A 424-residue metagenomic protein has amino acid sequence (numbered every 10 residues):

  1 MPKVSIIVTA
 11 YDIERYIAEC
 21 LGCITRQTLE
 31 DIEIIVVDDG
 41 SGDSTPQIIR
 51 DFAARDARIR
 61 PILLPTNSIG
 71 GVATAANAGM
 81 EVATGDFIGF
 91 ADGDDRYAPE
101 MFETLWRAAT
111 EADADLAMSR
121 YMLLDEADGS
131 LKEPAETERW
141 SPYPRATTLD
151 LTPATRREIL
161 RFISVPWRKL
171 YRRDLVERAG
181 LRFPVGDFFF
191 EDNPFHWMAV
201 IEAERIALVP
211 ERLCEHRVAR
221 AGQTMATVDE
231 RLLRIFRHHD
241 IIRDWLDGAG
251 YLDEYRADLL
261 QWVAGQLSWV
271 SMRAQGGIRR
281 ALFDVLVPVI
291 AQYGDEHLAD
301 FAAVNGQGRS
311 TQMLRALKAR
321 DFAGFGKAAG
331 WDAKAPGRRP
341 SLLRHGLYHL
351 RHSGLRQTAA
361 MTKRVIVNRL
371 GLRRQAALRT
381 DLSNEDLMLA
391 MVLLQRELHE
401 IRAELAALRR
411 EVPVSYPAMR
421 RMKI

Functional and structural regions predicted by a protein language model:
M1-C23: N-proximal low-complexity "stem/linker" segments adjacent to membrane-targeting elements
G22-D31: Short, acidic, metal-binding catalytic loop of nucleotide-sugar glycosyltransferases
D31-G40, R60-P65, G93: Short beta-strand/loop segment that forms part of the nucleotide-sugar
D38-Q47, T66-S68, A98: A conserved acidic beta->alpha catalytic loop
P65-A83, R96: Glycine-rich, basic loop-to-helix element that forms the pyrophosphate-binding segment of sugar-nucleotide handling
A76, R96-P210, C214-L232, G250: Donor-binding/catalytic cores of nucleotide-activated saccharide and glycerol-phosphate transferases/polymerases
I88: Short aromatic/hydrophobic "clamp" motif used to bind/position activated sugar donors
G276-I424: Membrane-interface aromatic/basic loop that binds lipid-linked glycans or pyrophosphate carriers, typified by
